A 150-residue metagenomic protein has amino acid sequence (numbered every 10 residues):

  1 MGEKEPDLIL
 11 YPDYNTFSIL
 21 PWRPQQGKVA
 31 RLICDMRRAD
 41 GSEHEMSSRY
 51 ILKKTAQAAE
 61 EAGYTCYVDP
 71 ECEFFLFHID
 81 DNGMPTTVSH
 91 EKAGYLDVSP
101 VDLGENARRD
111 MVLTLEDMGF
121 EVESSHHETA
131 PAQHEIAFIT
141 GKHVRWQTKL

Functional and structural regions predicted by a protein language model:
M1-L150: Glycine-rich, acidic/polar active-site loops that bind/position phosphate-bearing ligands
